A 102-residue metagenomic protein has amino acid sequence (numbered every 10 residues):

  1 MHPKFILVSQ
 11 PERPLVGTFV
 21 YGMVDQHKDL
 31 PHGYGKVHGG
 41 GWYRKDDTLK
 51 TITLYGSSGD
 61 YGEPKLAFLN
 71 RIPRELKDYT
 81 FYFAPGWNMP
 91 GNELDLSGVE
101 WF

Functional and structural regions predicted by a protein language model:
M1-F102: Intrinsic low-complexity, intrinsically disordered or marginally ordered coil/linker segments
